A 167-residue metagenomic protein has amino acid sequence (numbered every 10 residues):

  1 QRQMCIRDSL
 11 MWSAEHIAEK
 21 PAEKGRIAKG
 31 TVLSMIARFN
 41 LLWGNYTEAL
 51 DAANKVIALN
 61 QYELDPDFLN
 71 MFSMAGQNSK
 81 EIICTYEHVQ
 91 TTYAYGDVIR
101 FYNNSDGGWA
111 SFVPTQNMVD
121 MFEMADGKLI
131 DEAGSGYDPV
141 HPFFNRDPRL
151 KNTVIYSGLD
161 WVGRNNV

Functional and structural regions predicted by a protein language model:
R2-I6: Short, small-residue-biased leader/transition segments that mark boundaries at the very start of proteins
L10, A14, R26-V167: An aromatic- and glycine-enriched ligand-binding surface/loop that stacks and positions planar moieties
H16-K24: Flexible helix-coil transition and linker loops at the boundaries of alpha-helical arrays
